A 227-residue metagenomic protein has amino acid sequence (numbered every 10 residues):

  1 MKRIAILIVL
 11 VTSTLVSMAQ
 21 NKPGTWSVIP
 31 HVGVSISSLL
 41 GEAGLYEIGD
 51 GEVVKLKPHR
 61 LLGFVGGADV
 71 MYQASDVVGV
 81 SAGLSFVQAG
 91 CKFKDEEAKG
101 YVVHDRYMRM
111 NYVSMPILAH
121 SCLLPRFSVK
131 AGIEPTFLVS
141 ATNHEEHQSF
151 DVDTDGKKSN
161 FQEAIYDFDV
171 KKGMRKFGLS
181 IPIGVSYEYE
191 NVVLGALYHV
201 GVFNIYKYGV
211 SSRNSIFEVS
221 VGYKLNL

Functional and structural regions predicted by a protein language model:
Q20-V70, G201: Short glycine/proline- and aromatic-enriched beta-strand/turn motifs that initiate or cap beta-hairpins
N21-P23, Q73-V77, L124, Y189-V192 (+1 more regions): Outer-membrane beta-barrel channels and translocator barrels
K22, L56-G63, Y107-Y112, K171-G178 (+1 more regions): Short sequence motifs at beta-strands and strand-loop junctions characteristic of Gram-negative outer-membrane
P30-V34, F64-Y72, L84-F86, M115-L123 (+4 more regions): Residues on the lipid-exposed face of transmembrane beta-strands in outer-membrane beta-barrel proteins
S35-L39, V87-C91, T136-S140, H199-F203 (+1 more regions): Structural signature of outer-membrane beta-barrel domains
L40-G49, K92-G100, T142-F150, Y206-S211: Outer-membrane beta-barrel translocator domains and adjoining extracellular loop/strand segments of Gram-negative
A43-L45, T154-K158, A164-L227: Predominantly the C-terminal beta-signal and adjacent terminal strand-loop region of outer-membrane beta-barrel
D50-L56, G100-D105, F168-K171, N204-G209: Extracellular loop and loop/strand-boundary signature of outer-membrane beta-barrel proteins
